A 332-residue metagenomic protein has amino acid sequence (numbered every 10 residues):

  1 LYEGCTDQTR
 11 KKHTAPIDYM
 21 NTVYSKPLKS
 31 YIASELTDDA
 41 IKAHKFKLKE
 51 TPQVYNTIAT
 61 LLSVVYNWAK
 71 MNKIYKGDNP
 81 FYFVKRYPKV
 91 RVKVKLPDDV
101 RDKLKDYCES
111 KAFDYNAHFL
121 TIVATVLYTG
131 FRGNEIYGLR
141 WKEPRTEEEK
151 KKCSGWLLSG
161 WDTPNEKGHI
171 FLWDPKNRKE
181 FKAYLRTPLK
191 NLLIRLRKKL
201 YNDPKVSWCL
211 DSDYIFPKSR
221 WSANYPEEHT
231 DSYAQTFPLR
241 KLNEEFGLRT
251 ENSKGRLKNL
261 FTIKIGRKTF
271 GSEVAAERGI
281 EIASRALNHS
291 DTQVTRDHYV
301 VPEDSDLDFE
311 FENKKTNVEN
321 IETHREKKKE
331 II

Functional and structural regions predicted by a protein language model:
L1-E50, V65-N67: Basic/aromatic-enriched alpha-helical hairpins
S34, Y75-K76, P88-Y107, E166-K167 (+3 more regions): DNA breakage-rejoining catalytic core of tyrosine-based enzymes
P52, N56-I58, M71, Y75-K76 (+1 more regions): Basic, Lys/Arg- and aromatic-enriched nucleic-acid-binding interface segment
K95, E166, R178, W221-A223 (+2 more regions): Catalytic-site neighborhood detector that most strongly recognizes the C-terminal catalytic loop/helix of tyrosine
T129, G138-I194, K198: Conserved tyrosine-mediated DNA breakage-rejoining catalytic core shared by Y-recombinases
K142-K151, L157, N259, R278-H298: Short, polar N-cap/turn motifs at the start of nucleic acid-interacting alpha helices
K152-W156, Y201-K205, K218-S222, D306-I332: C-terminal secondary-structure termini that scaffold catalytic or DNA-interacting sites
Y184-L257: Active-site/catalytic core of tyrosine-dependent DNA strand-transfer enzymes
